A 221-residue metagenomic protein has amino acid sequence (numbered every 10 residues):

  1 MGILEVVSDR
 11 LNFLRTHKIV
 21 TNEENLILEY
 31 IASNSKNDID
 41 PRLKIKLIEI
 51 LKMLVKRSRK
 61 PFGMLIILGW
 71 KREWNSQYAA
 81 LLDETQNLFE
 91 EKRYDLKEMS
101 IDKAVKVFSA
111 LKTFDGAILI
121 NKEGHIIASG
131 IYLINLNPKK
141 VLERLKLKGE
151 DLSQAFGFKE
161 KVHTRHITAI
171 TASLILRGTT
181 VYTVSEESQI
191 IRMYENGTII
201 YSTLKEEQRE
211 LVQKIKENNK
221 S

Functional and structural regions predicted by a protein language model:
G2-S221: Divalent-cation
